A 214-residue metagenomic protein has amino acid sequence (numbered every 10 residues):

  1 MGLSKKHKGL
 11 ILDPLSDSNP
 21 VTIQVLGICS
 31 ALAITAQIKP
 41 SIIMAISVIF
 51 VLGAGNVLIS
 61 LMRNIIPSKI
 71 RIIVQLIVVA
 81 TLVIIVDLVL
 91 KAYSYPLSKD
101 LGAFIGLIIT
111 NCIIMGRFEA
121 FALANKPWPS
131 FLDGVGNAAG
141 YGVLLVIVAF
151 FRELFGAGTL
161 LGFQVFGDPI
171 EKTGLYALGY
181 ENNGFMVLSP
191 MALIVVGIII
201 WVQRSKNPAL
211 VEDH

Functional and structural regions predicted by a protein language model:
M1-L12, F166-I170, N207-H214: Intrinsically disordered, low-complexity non-transmembrane regions of multi-pass membrane transporters
I28-L32, V48-G53, A80-D87, I109-I113 (+3 more regions): Hydrophobic core segments of alpha-helical transmembrane domains in multi-pass membrane transport and ion-translocation
I38-A54, V74, S98-I109: Structural signature of hydrophobic alpha-helical transmembrane segments
G55-S68, M115-N125, V202: C-terminal ends of transmembrane helices
I66-V79, D100-G106, D133: Cytoplasmic-side transmembrane-helix entry/capping segments in multi-pass membrane proteins
I85-D100: Transmembrane alpha-helix boundary signature
G134-A157: Hydrophobic alpha-helical membrane-insertion segments
L161-F185: Short, membrane-exposed interhelical loops at transmembrane-helix boundaries
